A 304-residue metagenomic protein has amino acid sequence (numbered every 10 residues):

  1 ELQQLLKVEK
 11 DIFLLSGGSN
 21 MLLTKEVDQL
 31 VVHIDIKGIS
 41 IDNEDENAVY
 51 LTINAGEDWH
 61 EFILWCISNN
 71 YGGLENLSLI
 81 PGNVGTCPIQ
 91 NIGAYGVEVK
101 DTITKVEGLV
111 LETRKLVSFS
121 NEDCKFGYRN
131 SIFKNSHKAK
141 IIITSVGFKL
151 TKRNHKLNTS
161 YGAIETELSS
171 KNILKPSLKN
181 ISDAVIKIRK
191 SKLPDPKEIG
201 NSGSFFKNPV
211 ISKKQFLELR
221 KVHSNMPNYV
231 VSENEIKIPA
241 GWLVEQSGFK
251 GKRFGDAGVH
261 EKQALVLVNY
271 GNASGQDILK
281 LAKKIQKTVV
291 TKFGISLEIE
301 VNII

Functional and structural regions predicted by a protein language model:
E1-E112: Anion-binding (especially nucleotide phosphate/pyrophosphate-binding) glycine-rich loop and adjoining beta-alpha core
L2-L5, G18, G82, R114 (+4 more regions): Residue-level signal for inorganic ion chemistry
Q4-V8, S160-I164, L281-I285: Short amphipathic alpha-helices in soluble, non-transmembrane regions that often serve as interface/regulatory elements
F62-I63, A240, Q286: Generic structural marker for isolated residues within well-ordered, non-membrane alpha-helices of soluble domains
Y71, G275-I278: Beta-rich strand-turn-strand
L116-Q276, K292-I304: Phosphate/pyrophosphate- and phosphate-bearing ligand-binding catalytic cores of soluble enzymes
